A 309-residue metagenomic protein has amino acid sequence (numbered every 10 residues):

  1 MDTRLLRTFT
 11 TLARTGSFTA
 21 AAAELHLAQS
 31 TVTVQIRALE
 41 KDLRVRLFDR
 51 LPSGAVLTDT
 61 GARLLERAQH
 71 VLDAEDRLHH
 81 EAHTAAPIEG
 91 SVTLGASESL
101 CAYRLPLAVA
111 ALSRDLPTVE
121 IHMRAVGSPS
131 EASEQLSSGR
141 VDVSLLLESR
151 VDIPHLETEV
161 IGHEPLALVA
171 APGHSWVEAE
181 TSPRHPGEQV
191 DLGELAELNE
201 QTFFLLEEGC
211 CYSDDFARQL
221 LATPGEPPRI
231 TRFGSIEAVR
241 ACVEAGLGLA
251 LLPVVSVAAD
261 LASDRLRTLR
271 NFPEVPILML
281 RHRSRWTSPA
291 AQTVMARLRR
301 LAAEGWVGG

Functional and structural regions predicted by a protein language model:
T10-A28: Short helix-boundary/capping micro-motifs
E40-L57: A short LG(V/I)-centered, amphipathic sequence patch enriched for acidic residue(s) preceding the LG motif
D42-L43, L64-A86, L298: Alpha-helical linker/hinge and terminal dimerization helices associated with HTH transcriptional regulators
E89-D152: Central regulatory/effector-binding core of bacterial HTH transcription factors
G127-A132, R140-V141, L147, G209-L266: Hydrophobic hinge/microswitch elements
L147, W176-E178, R184-T223, T287-A291 (+1 more regions): Secondary-structure junction motif
I153-E159, E164, E237-W286: Beta-alpha-beta core module
L269-G309: A late-sequence structural motif
